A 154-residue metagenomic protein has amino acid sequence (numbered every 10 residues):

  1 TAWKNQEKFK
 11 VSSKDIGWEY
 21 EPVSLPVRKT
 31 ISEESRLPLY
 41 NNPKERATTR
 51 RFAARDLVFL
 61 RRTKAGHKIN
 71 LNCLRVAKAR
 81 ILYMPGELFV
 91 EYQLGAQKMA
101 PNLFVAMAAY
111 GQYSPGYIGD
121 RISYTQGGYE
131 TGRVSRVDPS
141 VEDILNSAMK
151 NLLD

Functional and structural regions predicted by a protein language model:
T1-D154: Non-catalytic substrate/cofactor recognition surfaces at enzyme active-site rims
